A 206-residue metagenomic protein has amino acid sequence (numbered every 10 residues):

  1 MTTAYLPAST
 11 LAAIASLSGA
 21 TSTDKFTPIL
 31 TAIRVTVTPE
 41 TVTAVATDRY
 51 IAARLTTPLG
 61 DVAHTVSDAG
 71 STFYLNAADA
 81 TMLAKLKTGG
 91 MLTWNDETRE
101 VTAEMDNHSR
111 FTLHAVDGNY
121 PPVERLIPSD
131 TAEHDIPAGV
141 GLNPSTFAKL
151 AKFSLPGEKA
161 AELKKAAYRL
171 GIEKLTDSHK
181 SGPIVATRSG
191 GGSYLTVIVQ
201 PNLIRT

Functional and structural regions predicted by a protein language model:
M1-T206: DNA polymerase processivity clamps
